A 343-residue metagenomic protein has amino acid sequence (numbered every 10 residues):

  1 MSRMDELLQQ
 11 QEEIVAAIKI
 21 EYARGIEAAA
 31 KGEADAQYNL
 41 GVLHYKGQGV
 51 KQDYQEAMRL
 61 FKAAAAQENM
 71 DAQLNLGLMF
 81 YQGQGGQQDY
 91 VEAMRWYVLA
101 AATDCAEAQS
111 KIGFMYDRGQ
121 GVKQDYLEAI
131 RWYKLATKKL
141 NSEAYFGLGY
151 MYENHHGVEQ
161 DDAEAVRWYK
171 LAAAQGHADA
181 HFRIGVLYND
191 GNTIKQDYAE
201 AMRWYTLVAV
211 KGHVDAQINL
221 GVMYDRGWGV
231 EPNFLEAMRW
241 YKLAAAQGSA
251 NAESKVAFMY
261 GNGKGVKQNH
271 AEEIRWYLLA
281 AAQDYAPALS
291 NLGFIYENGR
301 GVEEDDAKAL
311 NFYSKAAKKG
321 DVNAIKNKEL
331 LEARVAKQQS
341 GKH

Functional and structural regions predicted by a protein language model:
S2-D5, K315-H343: Terminal, low-structured helical/coil segments at or just beyond the last alpha-helical repeat
S2-K46, A63: N-terminal segments that cap or nucleate solenoid repeat domains
L7-L8, N39-K46, N75-Q82, K111-R118 (+6 more regions): Hydrophobic face of amphipathic alpha-helices that form TPR/SEL1-like repeat modules and related alpha-solenoid
K19, R24-G25, E33-D35, A100-A101 (+6 more regions): Alpha-helical tetratricopeptide repeat
Y22, Y38, L74, R95 (+13 more regions): TPR/TPR-like alpha-solenoid signature
G25, A30-E33, K46-Q48, D53 (+22 more regions): Short helix-capping/linker turns of helical repeat alpha-solenoids
